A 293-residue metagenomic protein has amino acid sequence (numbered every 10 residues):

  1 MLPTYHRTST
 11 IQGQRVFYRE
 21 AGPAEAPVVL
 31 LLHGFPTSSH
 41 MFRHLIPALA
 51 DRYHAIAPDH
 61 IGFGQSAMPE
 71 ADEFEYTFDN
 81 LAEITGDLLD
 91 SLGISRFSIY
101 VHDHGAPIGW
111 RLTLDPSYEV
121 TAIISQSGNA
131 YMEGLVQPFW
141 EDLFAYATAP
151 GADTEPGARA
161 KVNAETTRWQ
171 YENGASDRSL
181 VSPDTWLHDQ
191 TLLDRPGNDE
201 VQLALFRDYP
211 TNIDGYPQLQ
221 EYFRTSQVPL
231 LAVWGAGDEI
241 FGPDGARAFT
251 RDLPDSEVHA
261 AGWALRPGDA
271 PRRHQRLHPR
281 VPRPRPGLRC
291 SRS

Functional and structural regions predicted by a protein language model:
L2-V16, A21-A24, V28, P36 (+7 more regions): Flexible "cap/lid" subdomain of the alpha/beta-hydrolase fold that forms the substrate-access gate
M41-A57: Short amphipathic alpha-helix adjacent to the substrate-entry channel of hydrolases
G262-Q275: Catalytic histidine-centered segment of alpha/beta-hydrolase-like enzymes
